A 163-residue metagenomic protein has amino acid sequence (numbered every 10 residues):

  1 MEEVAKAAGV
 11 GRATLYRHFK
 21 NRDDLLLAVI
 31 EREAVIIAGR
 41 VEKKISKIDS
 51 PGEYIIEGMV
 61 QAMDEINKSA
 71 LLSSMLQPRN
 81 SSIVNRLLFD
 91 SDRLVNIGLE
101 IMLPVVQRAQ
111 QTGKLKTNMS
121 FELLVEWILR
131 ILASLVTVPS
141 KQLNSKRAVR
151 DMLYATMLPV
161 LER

Functional and structural regions predicted by a protein language model:
M1-D24, A28: Helix-turn-helix
A28, V41-A70, V125-I128: Hydrophobic alpha-helical connector segments
V29, M59-N67, R86-L87, Q110 (+1 more regions): Alpha-helical bundle regulatory/interaction domains
E31-G39: Short, basic, alpha-helical segments at the C-terminal edge of helix-turn-helix-like DNA-binding modules
V35, N85-K114, E122-E126: Amphipathic alpha-helical packing segments from all-alpha helical-bundle domains
I66-F89: Amphipathic alpha-helical segments used for helix-helix packing
L99-T112, I131, T137-R163: C-terminal peripheral helix-coil segments that are non-catalytic and often amphipathic
